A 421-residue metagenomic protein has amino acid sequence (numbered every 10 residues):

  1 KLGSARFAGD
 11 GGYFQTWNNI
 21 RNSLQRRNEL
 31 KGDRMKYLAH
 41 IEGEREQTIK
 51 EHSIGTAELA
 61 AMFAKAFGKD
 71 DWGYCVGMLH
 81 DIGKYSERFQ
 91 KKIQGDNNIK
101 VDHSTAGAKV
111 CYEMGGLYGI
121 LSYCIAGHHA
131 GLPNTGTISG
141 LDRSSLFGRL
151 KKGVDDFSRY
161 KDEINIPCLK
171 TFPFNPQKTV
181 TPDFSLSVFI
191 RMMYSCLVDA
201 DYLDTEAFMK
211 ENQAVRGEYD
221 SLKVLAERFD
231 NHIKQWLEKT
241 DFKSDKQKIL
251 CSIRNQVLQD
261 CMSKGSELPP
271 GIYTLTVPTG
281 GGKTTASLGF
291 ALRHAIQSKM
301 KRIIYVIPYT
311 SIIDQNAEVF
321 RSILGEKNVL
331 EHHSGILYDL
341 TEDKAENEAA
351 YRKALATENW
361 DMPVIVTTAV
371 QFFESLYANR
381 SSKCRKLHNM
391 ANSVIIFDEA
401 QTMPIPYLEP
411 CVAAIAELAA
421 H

Functional and structural regions predicted by a protein language model:
W17, L24-R27, K31-W236: Accessory nucleic-acid engagement/destabilization modules that flank
D70, E267, E358-M362, N379-S393: Short basic/glycine-enriched coil/helix segment immediately N-terminal to the Walker B
I82, M362, A369-V370, E399-M403: Conserved Walker B
T240-T276: Conserved pre-motif I regulatory segment
P269-A291: Walker A/P-loop
K301-I323, I336: Conserved Walker A/P-loop ATP-binding site and its immediately adjacent core in helicase/helicase-like ATPase domains
E326-Y377: Inter-Walker segment of RecA-like/P-loop motor cores
K383-C411, A416-E417: SF2 helicase catalytic motif II
